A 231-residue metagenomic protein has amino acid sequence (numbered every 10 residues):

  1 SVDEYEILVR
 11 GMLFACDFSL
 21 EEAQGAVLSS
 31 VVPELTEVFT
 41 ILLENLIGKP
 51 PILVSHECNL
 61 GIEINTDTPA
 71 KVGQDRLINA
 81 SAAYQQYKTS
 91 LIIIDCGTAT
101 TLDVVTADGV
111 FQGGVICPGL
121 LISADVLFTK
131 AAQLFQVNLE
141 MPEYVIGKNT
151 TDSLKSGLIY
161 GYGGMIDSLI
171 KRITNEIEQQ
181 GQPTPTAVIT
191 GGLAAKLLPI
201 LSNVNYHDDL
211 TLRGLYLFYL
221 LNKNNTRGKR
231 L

Functional and structural regions predicted by a protein language model:
S1-L91, D108-L231: Nucleotide/phosphate-binding catalytic cleft detector across ATP-hydrolyzing and phosphate-transferring enzymes
I93, T100-V105: Short beta-strand scaffold segments in enzyme catalytic cores
C96-A99, P142: Short, surface-exposed recognition loops or helix-turn segments adjacent to catalytic cores
